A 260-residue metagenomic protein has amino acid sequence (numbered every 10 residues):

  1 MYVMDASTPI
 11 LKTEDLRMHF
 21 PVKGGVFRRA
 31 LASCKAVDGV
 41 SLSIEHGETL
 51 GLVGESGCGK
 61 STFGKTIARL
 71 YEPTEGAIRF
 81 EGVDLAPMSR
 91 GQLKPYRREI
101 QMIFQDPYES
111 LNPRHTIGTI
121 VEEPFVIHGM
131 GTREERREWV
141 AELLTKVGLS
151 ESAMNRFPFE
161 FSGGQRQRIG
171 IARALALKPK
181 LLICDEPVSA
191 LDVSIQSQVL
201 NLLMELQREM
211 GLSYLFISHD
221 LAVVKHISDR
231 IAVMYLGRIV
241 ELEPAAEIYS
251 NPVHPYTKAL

Functional and structural regions predicted by a protein language model:
M1-P252: ABC transporter nucleotide-binding domains
